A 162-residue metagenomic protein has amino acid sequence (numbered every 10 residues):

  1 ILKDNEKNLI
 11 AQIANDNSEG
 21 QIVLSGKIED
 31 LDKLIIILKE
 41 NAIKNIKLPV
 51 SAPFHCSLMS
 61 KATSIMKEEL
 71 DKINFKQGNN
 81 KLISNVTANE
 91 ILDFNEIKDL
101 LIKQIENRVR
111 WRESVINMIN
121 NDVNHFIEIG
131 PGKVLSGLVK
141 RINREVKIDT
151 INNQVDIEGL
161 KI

Functional and structural regions predicted by a protein language model:
I1-K140, D149-I162: Acyltransferase
N143-R144: Expand to "…catalyze enediolate/carbanion chemistry for C-C bond making/breaking, isomerization, decarboxylation
